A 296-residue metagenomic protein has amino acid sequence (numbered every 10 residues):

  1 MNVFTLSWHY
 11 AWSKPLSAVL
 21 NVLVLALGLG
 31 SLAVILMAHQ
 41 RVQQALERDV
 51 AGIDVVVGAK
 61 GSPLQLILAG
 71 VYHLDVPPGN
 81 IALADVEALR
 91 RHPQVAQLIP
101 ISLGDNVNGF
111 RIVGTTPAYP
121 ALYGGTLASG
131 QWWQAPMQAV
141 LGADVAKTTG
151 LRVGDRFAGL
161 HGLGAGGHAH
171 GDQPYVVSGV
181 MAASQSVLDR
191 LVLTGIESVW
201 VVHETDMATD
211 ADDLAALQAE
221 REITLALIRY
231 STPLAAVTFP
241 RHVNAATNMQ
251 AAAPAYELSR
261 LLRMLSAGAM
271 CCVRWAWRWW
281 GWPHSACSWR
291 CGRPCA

Functional and structural regions predicted by a protein language model:
M1-A33, R263: N-terminal Sec/SRP start-transfer signal
M1-S13, E47, D54, E197 (+2 more regions): Feature of multi-pass inner-membrane transport and sensor proteins that recognizes transmembrane helices together
K14-A18, A26, D49, L258-L261 (+1 more regions): Loop-to-transmembrane-helix entry motif
L32-L36, A269-A296: A hydrophobic alpha-helix feature that marks transmembrane segments and, especially, their cytosolic C-terminal ends
L32-R111, A121, A135, F239-R241 (+1 more regions): Hydrophobic, regular-secondary-structure patches
A38, V42, L46, M264 (+1 more regions): Juxtamembrane alpha-helical signal-transduction segment immediately C-terminal to a transmembrane helix
N106-P117, G125-D210: Hydrophobic secondary-structure segments that place a key small or acidic residue at a functional site
A169-P174, V180-A269: Mechanotransmission and gating elements of multispan inner-membrane complexes involved in transport and envelope
